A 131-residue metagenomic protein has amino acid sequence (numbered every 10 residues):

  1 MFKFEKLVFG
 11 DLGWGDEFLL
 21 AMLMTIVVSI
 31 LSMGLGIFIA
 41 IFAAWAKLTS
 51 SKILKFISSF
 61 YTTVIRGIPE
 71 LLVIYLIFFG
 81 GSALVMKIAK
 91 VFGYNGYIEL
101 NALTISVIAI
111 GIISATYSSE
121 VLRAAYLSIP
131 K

Functional and structural regions predicted by a protein language model:
M1-K131: Transmembrane alpha-helices and adjacent helix-loop boundaries
